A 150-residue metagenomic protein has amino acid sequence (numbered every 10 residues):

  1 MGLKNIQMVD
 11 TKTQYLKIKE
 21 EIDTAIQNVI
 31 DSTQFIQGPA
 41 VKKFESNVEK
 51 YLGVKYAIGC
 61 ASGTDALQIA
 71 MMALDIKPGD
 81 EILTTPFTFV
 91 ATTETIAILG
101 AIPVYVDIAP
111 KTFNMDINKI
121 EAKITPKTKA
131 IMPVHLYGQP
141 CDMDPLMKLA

Functional and structural regions predicted by a protein language model:
M1-Q34, P39: N-terminal "arm"/small-domain region of PLP-dependent enzymes with the aminotransferase-like
Q7-D10, A61, M132: Short beta-strand segments
T13, K43, D65, V90-A91 (+1 more regions): Short alpha-helical
D23, Q27, D31, E45-E49 (+5 more regions): Solvent-exposed, non-membrane alpha-helical residues enriched in polar/charged side chains
S32-E81, T95-L99, V104-D107: Phosphate-binding glycine-rich loop
M72-A150: PLP-dependent aminotransferase-like
